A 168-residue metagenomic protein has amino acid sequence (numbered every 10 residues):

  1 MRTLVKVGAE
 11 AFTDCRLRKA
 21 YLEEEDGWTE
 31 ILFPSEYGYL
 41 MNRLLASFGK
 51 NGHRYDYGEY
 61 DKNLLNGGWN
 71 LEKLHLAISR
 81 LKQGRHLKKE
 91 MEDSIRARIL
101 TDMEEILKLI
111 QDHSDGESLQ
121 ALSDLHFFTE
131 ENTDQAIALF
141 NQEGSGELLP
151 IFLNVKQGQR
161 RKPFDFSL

Functional and structural regions predicted by a protein language model:
M1-E130, A136-A138: Solvent-exposed loop and capping/linker segments of extracellular ligand-binding repeat ectodomains
K88-K89, D115-S123, S145-F164: Ankyrin repeat structural motif
E130-I137, R160-F166: Boundary/linker segments of alpha-helical solenoid repeat arrays
I137-G146: TPR/TPR-like alpha-solenoid helical repeat scaffolds
